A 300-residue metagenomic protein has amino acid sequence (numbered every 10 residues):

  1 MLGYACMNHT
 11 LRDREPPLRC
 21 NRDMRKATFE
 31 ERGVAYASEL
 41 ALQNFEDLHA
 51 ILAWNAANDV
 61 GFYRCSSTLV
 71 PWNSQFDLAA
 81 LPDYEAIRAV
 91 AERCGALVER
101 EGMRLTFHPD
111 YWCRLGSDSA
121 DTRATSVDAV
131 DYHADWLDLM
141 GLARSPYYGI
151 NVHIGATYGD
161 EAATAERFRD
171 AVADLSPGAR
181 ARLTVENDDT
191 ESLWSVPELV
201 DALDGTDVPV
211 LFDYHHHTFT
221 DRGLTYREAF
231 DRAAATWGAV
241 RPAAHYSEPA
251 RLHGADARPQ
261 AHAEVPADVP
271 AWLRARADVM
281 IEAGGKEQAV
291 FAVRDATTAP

Functional and structural regions predicted by a protein language model:
M1-R104, C113-L142, P146, D174 (+3 more regions): Alpha/beta catalytic barrel-like cores
W112-R114, A156-D160, T190-S192, T218-F219 (+1 more regions): Short, small-residue-enriched loops and turns at beta-alpha junctions that line or gate enzyme active sites
Y132, G159-D174, D189-W194: Active-site glycine-rich loop that binds ribose-phosphate moieties when present
Y148-A163, A255-Q260: Glycine-rich phosphate-binding "P-loop"
G149, A156-D160, R169, R182 (+2 more regions): Extended, charged catalytic domains and RNA/DNA-binding interfaces, predominantly in divalent-metal-using enzymes
N151, R182-D189, L211-Y214, E282: Catalytic beta/alpha-barrel core
E198-R222: Long, repeat-rich segments with strong aromatic
